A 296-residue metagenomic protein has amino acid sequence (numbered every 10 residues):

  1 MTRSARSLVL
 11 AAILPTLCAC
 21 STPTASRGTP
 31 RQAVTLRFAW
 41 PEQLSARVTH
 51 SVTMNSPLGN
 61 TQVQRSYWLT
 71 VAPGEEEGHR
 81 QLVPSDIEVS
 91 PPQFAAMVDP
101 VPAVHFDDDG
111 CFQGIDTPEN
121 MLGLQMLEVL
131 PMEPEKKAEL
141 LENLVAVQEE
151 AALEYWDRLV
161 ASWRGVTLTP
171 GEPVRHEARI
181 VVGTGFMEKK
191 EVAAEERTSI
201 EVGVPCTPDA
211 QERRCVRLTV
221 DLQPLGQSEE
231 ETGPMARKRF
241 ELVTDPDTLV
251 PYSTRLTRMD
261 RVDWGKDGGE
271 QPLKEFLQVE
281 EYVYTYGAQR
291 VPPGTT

Functional and structural regions predicted by a protein language model:
M1-V9: Bacterial N-terminal signal peptides that target proteins for export
S7, I13-L14, R27: Short stretches within intrinsically disordered, low-complexity N-terminal or propeptide regions
A12, S21-T22: Short, low-structural-confidence N-terminal segments
L17-A19: C-terminal motif of bacterial Sec signal peptides marking the signal peptidase cleavage site
P23-T296: Signature of exported/secreted
